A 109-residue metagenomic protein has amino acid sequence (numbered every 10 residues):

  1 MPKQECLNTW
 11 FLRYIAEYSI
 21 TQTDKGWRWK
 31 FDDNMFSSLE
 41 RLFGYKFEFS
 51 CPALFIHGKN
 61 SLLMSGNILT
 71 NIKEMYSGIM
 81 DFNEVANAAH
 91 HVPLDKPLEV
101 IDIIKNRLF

Functional and structural regions predicted by a protein language model:
M1-D24, R28-D33: Helix-rich cap/lid subdomain of alpha/beta-hydrolase
K3, E74-G78, F109: Secondary-structure boundary motif
I20-M75, D81-E84: Conserved serine/cysteine hydrolase catalytic core
F82-I101: Catalytic histidine-centered segment of alpha/beta-hydrolase-like enzymes
I103-L108: C-terminal alpha-helix
